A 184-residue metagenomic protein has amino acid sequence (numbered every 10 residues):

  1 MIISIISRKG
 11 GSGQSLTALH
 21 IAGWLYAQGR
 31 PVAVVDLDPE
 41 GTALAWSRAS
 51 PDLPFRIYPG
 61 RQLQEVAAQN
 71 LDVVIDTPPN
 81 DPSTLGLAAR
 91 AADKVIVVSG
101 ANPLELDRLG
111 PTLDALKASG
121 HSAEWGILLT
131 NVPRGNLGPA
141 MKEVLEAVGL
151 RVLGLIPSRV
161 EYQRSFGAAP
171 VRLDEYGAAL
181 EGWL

Functional and structural regions predicted by a protein language model:
I2-S12, L19-R90, Q163-A168: P-loop/Walker-type NTP enzyme "switch/lid" segment
I3-S4, A123-L184: C-terminal lobe/tail of nucleotide-utilizing enzymes
S15-H20, L109-L113, K142: Short amphipathic alpha-helical segment that frequently serves as the phosphate-/nucleotide-binding helix
R30-P31, K94, E124: Residues at the starts of beta-strands that form the adenosine-phosphate
A33-V34, I75, V97, I127-L129: Structural beta-sheet core signal
A91-G110, P133: Conserved Switch II/interswitch segment of TRAFAC-class P-loop GTPases
L106-N131: Conserved C-terminal guanine-recognition region of P-loop GTPase G domains, centered on the G4
